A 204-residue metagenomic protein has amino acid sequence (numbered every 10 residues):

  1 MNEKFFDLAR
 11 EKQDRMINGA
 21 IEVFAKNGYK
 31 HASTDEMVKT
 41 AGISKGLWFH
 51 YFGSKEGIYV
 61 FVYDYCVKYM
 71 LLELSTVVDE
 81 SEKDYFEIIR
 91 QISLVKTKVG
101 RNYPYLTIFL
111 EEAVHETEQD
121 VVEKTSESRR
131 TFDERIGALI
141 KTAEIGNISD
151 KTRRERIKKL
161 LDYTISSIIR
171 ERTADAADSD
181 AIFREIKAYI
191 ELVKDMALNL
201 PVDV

Functional and structural regions predicted by a protein language model:
M1, E36, K45-H50, T107 (+1 more regions): Gram-positive cell-envelope targeting signals
M1-R10, P201-V204: N-terminal intrinsically disordered/low-complexity leader segments
N2-K4, A25-N27, D64: N-terminal secretory/targeting leader peptides
R15, V23-G57, F61: Helix-turn-helix
F61, T76-N102, R154-K158, I186 (+1 more regions): Hydrophobic alpha-helical connector segments
K68-D79, Q119-G146, T152-D162, S166 (+2 more regions): Amphipathic alpha-helical packing segments from all-alpha helical-bundle domains
T97-G137, K151, T173: Short secondary-structure transition hinges
K98, G137-T142, S167-R170, A174-V204: C-terminal peripheral helix-coil segments that are non-catalytic and often amphipathic
